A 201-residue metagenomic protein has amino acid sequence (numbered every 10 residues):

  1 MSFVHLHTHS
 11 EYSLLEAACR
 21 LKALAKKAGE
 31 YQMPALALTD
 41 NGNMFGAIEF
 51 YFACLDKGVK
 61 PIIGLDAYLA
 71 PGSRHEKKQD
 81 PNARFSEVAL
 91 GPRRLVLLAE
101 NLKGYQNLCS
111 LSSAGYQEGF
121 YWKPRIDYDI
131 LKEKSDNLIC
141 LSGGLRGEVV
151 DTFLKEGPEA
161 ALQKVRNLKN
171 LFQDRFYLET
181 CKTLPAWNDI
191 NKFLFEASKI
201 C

Functional and structural regions predicted by a protein language model:
M1-C201: Phosphodiester-processing cores and adjacent nucleic acid-binding clamps
